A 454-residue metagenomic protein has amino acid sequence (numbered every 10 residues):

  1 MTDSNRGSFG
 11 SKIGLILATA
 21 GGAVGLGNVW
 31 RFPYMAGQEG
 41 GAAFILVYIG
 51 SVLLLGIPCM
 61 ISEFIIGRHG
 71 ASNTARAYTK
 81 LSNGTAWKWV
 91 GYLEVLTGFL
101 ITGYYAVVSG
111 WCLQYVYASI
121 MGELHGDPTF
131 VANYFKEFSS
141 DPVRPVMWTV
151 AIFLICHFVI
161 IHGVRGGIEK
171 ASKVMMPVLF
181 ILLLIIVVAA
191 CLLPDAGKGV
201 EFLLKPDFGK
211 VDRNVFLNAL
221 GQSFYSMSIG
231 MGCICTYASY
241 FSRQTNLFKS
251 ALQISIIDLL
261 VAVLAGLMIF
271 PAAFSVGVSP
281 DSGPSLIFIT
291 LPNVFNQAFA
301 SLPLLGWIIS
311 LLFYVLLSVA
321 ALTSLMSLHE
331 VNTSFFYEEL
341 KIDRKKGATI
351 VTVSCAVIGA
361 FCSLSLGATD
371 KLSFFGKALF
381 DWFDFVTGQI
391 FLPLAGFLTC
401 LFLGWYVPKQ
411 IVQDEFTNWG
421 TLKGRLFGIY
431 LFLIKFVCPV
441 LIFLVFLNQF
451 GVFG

Functional and structural regions predicted by a protein language model:
M1-D3, R76, S109-S140, Y240-Q244 (+6 more regions): Helix-loop-helix connectors at the membrane interface of multi-pass transporters/channels
M1-W30, C59-F64, R68-L81, T85-Y92 (+2 more regions): Membrane-interface "cap" regions at the ends of multi-pass membrane proteins
T2-N5, F9, E169, K173-L322 (+1 more regions): Membrane-embedded translocation segments of transport machinery
D3-G7, Y34-E39, H69, T74-L93 (+7 more regions): Inter-helical loop and helix-membrane interface segments of multi-pass membrane transporters/permeases
S8, G14, G22, V146-M147 (+5 more regions): Loop-to-transmembrane helix boundary motifs in multi-pass membrane proteins
S8-T19, F44-V47, A86-F99, V146-I152 (+6 more regions): Select transmembrane alpha-helical segments in multipass membrane proteins
S11-S51, A238, K249-L252, I256-L259: Transmembrane helix-boundary motif of multi-pass solute transporters/channels
A378-F402, K423-G454: A generic transmembrane alpha-helix motif of multi-pass inner-membrane proteins
